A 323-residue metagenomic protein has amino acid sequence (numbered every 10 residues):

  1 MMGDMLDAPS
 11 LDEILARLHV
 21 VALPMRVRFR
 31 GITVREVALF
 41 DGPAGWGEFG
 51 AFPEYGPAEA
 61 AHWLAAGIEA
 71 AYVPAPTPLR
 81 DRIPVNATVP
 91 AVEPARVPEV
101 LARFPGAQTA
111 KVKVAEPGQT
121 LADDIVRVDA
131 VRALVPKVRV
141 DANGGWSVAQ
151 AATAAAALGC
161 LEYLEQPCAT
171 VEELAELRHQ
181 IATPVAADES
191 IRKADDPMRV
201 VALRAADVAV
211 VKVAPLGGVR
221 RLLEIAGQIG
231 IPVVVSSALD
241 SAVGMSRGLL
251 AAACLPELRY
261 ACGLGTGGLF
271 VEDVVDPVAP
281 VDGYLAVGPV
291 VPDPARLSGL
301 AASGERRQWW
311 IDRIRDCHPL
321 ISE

Functional and structural regions predicted by a protein language model:
M2-A157, V275-E323: N-terminal capping/lid subdomain adjacent to the active-site entrance of alpha/beta enzymes
G45, I231-V235, L258-Y260: A short pocket-lining beta-strand/turn micro-motif at the edge of beta-sheets
G67-P74, I229, A251-L258: Change "in soluble alpha/beta enzymes" to "in soluble alpha/beta proteins
R80-I83, G106-A107, A206, G230 (+1 more regions): Short coil/turn connectors at secondary-structure junctions
P117-A252, V271-V274, A279: Catalytic core of soluble alpha/beta enzymes
E257-G268: Short helix/strand-capping turn motifs
